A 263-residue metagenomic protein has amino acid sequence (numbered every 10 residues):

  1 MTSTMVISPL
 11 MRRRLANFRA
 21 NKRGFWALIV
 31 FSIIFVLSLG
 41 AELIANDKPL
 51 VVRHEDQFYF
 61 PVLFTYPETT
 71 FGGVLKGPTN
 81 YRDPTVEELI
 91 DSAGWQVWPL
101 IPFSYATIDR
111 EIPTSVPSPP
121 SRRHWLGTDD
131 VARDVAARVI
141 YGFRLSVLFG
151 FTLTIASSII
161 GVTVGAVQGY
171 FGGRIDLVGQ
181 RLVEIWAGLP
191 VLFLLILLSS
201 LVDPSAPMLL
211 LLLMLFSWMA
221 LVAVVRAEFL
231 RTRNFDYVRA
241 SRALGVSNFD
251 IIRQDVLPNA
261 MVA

Functional and structural regions predicted by a protein language model:
M1-S158, V162, A166: Gly/Trp-centered helix-boundary motif
T128-A263: Alpha-helical transmembrane segments of integral membrane proteins, especially multi-pass inner/plasma-membrane
